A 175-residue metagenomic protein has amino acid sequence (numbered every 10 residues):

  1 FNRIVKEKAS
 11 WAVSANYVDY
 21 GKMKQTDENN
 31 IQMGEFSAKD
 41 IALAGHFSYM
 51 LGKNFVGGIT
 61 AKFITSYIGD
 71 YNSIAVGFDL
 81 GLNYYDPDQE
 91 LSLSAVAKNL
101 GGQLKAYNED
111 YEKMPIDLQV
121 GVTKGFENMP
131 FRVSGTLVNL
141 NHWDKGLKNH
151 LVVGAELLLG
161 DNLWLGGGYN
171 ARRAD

Functional and structural regions predicted by a protein language model:
F1-D175: Subset of outer-membrane beta-barrel
